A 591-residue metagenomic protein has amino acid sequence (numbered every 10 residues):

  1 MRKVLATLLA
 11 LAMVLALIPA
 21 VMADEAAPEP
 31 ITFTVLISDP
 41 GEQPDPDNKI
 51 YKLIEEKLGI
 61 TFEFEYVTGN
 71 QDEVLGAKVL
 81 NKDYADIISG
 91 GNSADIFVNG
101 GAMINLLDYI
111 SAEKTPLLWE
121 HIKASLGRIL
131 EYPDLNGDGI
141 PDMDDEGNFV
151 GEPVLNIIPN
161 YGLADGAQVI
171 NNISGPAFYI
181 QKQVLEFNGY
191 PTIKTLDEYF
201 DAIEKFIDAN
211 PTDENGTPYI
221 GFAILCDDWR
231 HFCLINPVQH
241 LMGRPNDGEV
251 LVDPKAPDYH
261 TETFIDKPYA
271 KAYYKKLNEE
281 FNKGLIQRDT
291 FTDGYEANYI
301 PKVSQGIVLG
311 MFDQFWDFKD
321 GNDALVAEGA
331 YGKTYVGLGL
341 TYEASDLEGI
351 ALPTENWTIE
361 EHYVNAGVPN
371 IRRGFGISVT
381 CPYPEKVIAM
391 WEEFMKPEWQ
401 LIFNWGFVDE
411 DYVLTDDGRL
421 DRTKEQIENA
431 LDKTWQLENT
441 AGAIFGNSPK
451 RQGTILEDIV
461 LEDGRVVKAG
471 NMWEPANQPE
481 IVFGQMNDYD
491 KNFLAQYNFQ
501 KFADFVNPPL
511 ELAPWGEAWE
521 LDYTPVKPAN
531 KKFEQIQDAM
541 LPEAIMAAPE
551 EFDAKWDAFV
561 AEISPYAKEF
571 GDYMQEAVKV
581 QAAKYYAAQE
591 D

Functional and structural regions predicted by a protein language model:
M1-L9: Positively charged n-region of N-terminal signal peptides that target proteins for export
L8-A16: Bacterial N-terminal signal peptides
M13, A23-D591: Extracytoplasmic/secretory soluble proteins
I18-M22: Juxtamembrane cytosolic interface motif at the C-terminal end of transmembrane helices
